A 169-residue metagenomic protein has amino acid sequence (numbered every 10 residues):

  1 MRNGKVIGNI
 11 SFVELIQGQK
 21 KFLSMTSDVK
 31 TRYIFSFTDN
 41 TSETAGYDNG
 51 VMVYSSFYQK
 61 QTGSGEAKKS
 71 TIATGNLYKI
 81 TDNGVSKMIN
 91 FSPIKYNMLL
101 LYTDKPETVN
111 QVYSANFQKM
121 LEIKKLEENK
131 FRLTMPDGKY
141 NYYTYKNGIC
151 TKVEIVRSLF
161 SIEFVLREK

Functional and structural regions predicted by a protein language model:
M1-I72: N-terminal mature ectodomain segment of secretory-pathway/periplasmic proteins
T41-E43, F164-K169: Surface-exposed flexible segments
S56-S161, V165-R167: Solvent-exposed helix/loop surface patches that form functional interfaces
